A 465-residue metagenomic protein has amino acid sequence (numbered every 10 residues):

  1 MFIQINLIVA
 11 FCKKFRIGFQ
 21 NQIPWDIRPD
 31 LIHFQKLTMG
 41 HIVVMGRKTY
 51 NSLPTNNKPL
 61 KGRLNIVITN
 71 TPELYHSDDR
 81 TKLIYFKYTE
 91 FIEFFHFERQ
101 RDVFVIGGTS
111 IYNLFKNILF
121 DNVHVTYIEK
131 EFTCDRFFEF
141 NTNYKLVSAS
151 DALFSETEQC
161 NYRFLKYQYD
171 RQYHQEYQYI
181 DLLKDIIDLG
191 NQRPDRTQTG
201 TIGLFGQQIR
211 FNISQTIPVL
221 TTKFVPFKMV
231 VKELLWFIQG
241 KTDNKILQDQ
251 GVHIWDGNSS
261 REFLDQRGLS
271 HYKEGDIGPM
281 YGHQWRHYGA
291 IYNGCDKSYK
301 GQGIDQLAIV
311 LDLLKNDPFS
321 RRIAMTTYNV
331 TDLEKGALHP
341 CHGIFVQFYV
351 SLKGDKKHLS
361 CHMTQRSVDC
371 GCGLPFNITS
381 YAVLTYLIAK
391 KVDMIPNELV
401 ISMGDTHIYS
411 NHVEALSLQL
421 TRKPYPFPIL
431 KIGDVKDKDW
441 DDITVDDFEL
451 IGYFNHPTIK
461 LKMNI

Functional and structural regions predicted by a protein language model:
F2-R171: Enzymes that bind and transform nitrogen-containing heteroaromatic metabolites
D170-I465: Terminal, non-catalytic protein-protein interaction segments that mediate quaternary/complex assembly
